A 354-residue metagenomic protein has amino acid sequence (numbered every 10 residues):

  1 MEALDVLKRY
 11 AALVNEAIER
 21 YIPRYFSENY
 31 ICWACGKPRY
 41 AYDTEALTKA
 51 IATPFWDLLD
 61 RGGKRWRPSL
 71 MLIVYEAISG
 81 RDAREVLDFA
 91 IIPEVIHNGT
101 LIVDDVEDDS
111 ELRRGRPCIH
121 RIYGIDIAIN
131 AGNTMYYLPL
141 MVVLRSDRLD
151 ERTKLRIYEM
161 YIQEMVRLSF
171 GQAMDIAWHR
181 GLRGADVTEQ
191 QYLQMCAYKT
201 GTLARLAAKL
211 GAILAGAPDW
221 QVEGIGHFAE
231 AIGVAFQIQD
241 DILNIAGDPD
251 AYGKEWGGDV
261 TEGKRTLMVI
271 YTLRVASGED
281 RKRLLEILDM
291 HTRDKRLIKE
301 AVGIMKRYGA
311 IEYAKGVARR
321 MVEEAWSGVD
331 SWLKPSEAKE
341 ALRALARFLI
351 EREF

Functional and structural regions predicted by a protein language model:
M1-P93, I102, V106-R121, M174-W178 (+3 more regions): Conserved N-terminal diphosphate/IPP-binding helix and adjacent helical/loop segment of trans-prenyltransferase domains
A3, L7, D82-D88, D150-K154 (+6 more regions): Residue-level recognition of alpha-helical structural elements
A11, N15, R67-P68, I96 (+9 more regions): Hydrophobic faces of stable alpha-helices that mediate helix-helix packing
E19, N29, C35-R39, D43-E45 (+3 more regions): All-alpha helical catalytic cores of prenyl diphosphate-utilizing isoprenoid enzymes
R39-I92, V143, Q190-I232, M268-R274 (+1 more regions): Alpha-helical phosphate/pyrophosphate-handling elements in metalloenzyme active cores
I73, I92, D109, M160-E164 (+5 more regions): Short acidic/histidine-centered micro-motifs embedded in hydrophobic/aromatic stretches that mark compact functional
D105, V142-V143: Glycine-rich phosphate-binding loops that contact phosphosugars or nucleotide phosphates
R113-T134, A185-K199, E223-H227, P249-V275 (+1 more regions): Divalent-cation-assisted or electrostatically stabilized phosphate/pyrophosphate-binding catalytic cores
